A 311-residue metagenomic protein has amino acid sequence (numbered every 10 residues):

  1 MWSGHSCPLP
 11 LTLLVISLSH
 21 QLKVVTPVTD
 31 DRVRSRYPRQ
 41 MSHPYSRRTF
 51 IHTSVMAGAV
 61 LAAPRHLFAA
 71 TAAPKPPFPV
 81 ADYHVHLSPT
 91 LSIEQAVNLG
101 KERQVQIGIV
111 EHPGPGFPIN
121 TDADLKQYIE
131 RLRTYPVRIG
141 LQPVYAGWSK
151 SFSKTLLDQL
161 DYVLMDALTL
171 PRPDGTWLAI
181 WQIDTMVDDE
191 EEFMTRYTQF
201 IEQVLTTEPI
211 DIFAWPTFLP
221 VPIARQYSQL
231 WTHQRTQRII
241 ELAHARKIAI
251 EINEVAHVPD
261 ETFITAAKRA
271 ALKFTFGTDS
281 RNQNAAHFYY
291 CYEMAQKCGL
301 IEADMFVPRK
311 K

Functional and structural regions predicted by a protein language model:
L14-Y45: N-terminal secretory signal peptides
P27-V33, R65-S88: C-terminal segment of N-terminal export signals and the immediately downstream linker at the start of the mature
S42-H43, T49-A69: N-terminal export signals
A73-F78, Y227-K311: Charged catalytic cores and adjacent phosphate/nucleic-acid-binding surfaces used for phosphate/nucleic-acid chemistry
F78-S88, A96-P118, P136-P143, D211: Divalent metal-dependent hydrolysis catalytic cores, especially in the metallo-beta-lactamase
H84-H86, W215, R281: Histidine-centered divalent metal-coordination motifs
T121-A245, L300: Extended substrate/RNA-proximal surfaces in nucleic-acid metabolism proteins
